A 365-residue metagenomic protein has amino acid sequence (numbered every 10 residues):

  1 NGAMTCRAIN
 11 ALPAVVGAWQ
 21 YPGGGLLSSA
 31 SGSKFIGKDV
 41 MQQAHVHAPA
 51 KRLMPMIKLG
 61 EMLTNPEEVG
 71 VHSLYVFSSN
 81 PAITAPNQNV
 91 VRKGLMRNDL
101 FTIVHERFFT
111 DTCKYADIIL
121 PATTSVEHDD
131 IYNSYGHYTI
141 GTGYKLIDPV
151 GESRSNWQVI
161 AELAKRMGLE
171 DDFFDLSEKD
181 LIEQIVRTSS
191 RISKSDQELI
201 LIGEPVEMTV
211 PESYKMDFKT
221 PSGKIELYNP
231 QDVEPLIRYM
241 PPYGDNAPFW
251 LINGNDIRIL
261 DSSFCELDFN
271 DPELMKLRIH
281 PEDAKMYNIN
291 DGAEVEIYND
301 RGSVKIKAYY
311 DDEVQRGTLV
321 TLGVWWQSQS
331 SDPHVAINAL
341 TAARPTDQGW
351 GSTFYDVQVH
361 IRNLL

Functional and structural regions predicted by a protein language model:
N1: C-terminal catalytic lobe of FAD-dependent flavoproteins
A8-Y115, T123-I131, E198-Y287: Extended redox/cofactor-interaction regions of prokaryotic respiratory oxidoreductases
V91-R92, R97-F101, H105-T110, T142-G168 (+1 more regions): Phosphate/diphosphate-binding loops
K114-Y115, N133-Y135, G141-T142, F354: Short, solvent-exposed loop/turn segments at the edges of secondary structure
L120-P121, N338: Catalytic alpha/beta core of large soluble enzyme barrels
T123-V126, Y138-V150, N270: Short beta-alpha connecting loops at secondary-structure transitions that line or flank enzyme active sites
G141, Y214, P221-S222, Y298-G302: Short strand-coil-strand connectors
V150, N156-I200, S262, L267-L277 (+1 more regions): Long, contiguous, secondary-structure-rich segments that constitute the structural scaffold of globular domains
